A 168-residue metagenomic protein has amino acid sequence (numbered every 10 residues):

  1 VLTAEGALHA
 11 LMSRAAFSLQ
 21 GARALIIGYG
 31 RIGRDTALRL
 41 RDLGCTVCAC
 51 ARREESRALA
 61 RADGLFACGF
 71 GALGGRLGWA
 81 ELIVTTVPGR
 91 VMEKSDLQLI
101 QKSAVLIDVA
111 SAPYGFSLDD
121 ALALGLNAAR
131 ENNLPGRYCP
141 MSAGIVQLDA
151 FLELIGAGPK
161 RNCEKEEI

Functional and structural regions predicted by a protein language model:
V1-G21, E131-R137, A150, G156-P159: Glycine/serine-rich phosphate-binding loop and adjoining beta1-alpha1 elements at the start of nucleotide-handling
Q20-R41: Glycine-rich adenosine-cofactor-binding loop
D42-T46, S103, L126: Conserved S-adenosyl-L-methionine
L43-D63: NAD(P)-binding Rossmann-fold cofactor-contacting core
D63-W79: Short acidic low-complexity segments
W79, R90-L106: Rossmann-fold NAD(P) dinucleotide-binding segment
T86-G89, A110-S111: Short glycine-/small-residue-rich Rossmann-like dinucleotide-binding loops
V109-G156: Rossmann-fold NAD(P)-binding glycine/threonine-rich loop
